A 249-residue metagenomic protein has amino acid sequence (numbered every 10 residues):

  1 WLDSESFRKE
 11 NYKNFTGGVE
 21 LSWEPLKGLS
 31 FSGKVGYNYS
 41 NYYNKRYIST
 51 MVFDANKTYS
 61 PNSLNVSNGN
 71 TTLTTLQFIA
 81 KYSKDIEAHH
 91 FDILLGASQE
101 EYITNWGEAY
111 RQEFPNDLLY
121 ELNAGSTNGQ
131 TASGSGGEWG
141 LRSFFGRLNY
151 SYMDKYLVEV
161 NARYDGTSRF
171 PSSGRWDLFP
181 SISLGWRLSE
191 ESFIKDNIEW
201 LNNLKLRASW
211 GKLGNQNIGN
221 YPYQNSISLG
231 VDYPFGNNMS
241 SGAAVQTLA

Functional and structural regions predicted by a protein language model:
W1-I48, Y59-A249: Extracellular/periplasmic, surface-exposed regions of secreted and cell-surface proteins
T50-V52: Short amphipathic helix-turn modules centered on a small-residue break
